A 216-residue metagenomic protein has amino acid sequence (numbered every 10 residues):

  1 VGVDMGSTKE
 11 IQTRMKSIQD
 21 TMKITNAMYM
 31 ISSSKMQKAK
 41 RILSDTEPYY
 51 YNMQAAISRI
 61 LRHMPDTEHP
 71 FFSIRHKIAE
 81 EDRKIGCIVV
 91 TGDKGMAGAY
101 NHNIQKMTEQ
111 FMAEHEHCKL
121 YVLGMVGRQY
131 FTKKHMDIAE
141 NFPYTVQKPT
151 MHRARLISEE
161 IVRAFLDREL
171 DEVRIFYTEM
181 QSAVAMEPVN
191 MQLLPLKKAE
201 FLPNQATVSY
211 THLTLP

Functional and structural regions predicted by a protein language model:
G2-L213: C-terminal beta-strand-loop-alpha-helix "lid" module of Rossmann-like NAD(P)-dependent dehydrogenases
